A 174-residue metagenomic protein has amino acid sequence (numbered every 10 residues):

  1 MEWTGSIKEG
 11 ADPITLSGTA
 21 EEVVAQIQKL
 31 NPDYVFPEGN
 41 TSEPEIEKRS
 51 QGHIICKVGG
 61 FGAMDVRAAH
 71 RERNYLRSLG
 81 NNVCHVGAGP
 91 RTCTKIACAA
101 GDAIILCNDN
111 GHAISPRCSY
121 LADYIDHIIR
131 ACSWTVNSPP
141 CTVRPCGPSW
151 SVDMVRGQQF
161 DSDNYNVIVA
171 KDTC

Functional and structural regions predicted by a protein language model:
M1-M64: N-terminal prepro-regions of secreted/extracellular proteins
E45-C174: Mature secreted bioactive peptide module from preproproteins
